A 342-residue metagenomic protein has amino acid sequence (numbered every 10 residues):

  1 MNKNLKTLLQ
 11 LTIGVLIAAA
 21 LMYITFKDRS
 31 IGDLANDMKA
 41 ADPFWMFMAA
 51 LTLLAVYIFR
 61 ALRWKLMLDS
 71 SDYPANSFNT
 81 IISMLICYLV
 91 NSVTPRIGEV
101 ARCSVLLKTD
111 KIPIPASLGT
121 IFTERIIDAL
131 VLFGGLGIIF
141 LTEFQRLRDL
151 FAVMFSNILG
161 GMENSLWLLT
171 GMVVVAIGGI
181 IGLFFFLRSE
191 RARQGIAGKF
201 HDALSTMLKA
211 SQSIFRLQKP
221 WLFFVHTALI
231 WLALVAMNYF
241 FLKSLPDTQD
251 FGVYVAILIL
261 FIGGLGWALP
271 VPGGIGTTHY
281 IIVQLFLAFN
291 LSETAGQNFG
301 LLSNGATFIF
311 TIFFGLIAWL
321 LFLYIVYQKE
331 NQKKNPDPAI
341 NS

Functional and structural regions predicted by a protein language model:
M1-L85, T142, L150-W267, A306-T307 (+1 more regions): Predominantly cytoplasmic-facing regulatory/coupling regions of multi-pass membrane proteins
S77-N79, E99, I112-E124, S292-L302: Membrane-interface alpha-helices at helix entry/exit sites of multi-pass transporters
I81-K108: Hydrophobic, aromatic-rich membrane-embedded alpha-helical segments
I86-P95, L258-H279: Transmembrane alpha-helix interface/packing and boundary motifs in multi-pass membrane proteins, characterized by
I86-T94, L118-L141, L301-F314: Membrane-embedded alpha-helical segments of transport systems, primarily multispan ion/solute transporters
L106-P113, Y280-N298: Interfacial segments of multi-pass membrane proteins
G135-V153, A288: Transmembrane alpha-helix termini and helix-breaking/packing motifs in multi-pass membrane transporters
